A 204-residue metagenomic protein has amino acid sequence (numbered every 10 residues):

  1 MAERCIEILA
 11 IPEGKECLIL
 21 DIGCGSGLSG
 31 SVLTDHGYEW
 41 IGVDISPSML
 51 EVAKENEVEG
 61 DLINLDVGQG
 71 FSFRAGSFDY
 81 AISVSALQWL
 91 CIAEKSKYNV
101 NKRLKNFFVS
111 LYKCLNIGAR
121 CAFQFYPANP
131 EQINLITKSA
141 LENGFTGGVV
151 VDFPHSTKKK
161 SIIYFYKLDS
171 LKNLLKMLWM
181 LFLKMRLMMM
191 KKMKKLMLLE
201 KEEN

Functional and structural regions predicted by a protein language model:
M1-C17, V32: Conserved alpha-helix/loop element of class I SAM-dependent methyltransferases that forms part of the SAM/SAH-binding
L9, E13, E57, C114-I117: A generic alpha-to-beta junction signature in SAM-dependent methyltransferases
C17-F71: Class I SAM-dependent methyltransferase SAM/SAH-binding core
G68-A81: A short acidic, Gly/Pro-enriched loop at the edge of an enzyme's catalytic core that lines a small-molecule cofactor
S83-A86: A short beta-strand submotif of the Rossmann-like class I SAM-dependent methyltransferase core that lines
N99-I117: A short glycine-rich, Lys/Arg-flanked "PGG" loop and its adjoining helix->strand segment in the class I
G118-F125: Conserved beta-strand signature within the Rossmann-like core of class I S-adenosyl-L-methionine
P127-K192: Class I S-adenosyl-L-methionine
